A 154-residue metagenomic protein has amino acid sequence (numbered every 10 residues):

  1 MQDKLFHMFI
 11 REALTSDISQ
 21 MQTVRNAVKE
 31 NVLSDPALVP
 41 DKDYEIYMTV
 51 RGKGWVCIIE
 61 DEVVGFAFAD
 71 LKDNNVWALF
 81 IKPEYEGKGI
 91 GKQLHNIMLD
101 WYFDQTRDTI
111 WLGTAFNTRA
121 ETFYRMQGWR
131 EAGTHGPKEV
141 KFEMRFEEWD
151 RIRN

Functional and structural regions predicted by a protein language model:
H7-T23: A short beta-loop-alpha structural element at the N-terminal edge of CoA-dependent acyl/N-acetyltransferase catalytic
Q22-T49: Conserved GNAT-fold acetyl-CoA-binding loop/helix
E45-V56, N75: A short helix-loop-beta-strand connector motif used in the catalytic cores of GNAT acetyltransferases and, in some
V56, E62-D70, N75-F80: Conserved beta-strand in the GNAT
L79-G87, T114-A115: A short, internal acetyl-CoA/4′-phosphopantetheine-binding micro-motif in the GNAT/acyltransferase core
G87-D100, M126: Conserved acetyl-CoA-binding loop-helix of GNAT-fold acetyltransferases
F103-D104: Residue-level signal for alpha-helix termini/capping positions
D108-E121, R125-N154: C-terminal "cap" of GNAT-fold acetyltransferases
